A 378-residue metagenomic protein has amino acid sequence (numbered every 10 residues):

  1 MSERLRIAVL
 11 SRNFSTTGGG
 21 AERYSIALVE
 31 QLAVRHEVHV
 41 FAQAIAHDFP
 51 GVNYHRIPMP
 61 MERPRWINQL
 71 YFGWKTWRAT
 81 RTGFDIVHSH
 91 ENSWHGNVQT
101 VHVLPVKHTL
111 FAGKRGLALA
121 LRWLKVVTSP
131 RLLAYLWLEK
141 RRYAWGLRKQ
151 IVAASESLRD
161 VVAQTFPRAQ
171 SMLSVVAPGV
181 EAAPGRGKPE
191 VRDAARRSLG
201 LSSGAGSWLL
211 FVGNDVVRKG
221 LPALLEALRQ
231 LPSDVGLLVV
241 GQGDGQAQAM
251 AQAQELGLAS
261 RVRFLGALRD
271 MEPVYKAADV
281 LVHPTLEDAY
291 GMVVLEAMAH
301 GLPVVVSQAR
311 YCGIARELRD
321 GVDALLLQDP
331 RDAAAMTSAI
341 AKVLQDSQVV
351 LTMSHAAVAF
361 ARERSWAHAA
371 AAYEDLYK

Functional and structural regions predicted by a protein language model:
R23-A27, S207, F211-Q230, D244-A247 (+1 more regions): A conserved mid-protein helix/loop that constitutes part of the nucleotide-sugar donor-binding site
T128-R192, G204: Donor nucleotide-sugar binding/catalytic pocket of nucleotide-sugar-dependent glycosyltransferases
R197, K342, V349-E363, A372-D375: A short, well-ordered alpha-helix in the C-terminal region of glycosyltransferases
A267, L286: Aromatic "clamp/platform" in nucleotide-sugar-dependent glycosyltransferases that forms part of the donor/acceptor
E272, Y290, L295-A299, A315-R316: Short alpha-helical segment that forms part of, or immediately flanks, the ligand-binding pocket in carbohydrate-active
L281-V282: A short hydrophobic beta-strand element within the catalytic core of glycosyltransferases that build diverse glycans
P303-G313: Short hydrophobic beta-strand element within catalytic cores of glycosyltransferases and related nucleotide-activated
A315-A341, Q348-V349: Change "using UDP/GDP/dTDP sugars" to "using nucleotide sugars
